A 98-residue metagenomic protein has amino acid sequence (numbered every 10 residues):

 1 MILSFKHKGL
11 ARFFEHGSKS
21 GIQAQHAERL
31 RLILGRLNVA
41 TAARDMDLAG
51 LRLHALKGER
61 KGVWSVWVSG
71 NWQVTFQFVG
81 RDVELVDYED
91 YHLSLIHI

Functional and structural regions predicted by a protein language model:
M1-I33: Arg/Lys-rich, positively charged N-terminal/basic patches that mediate binding to nucleic acids
F5-G9, G17, T41-A43, L48-L51 (+1 more regions): Residue-level signal for pocket-adjacent positions within structured domains
A24-R52: Compact soluble domain cores
L51-V83: Basic/aromatic recognition patch in beta-strand/loop cores that engages polyanionic ligands
D82-Y91: Compact nucleic-acid interaction/catalytic patches
I96-I98: Conserved small/polar residues in nucleotide/adenosyl-binding loops
